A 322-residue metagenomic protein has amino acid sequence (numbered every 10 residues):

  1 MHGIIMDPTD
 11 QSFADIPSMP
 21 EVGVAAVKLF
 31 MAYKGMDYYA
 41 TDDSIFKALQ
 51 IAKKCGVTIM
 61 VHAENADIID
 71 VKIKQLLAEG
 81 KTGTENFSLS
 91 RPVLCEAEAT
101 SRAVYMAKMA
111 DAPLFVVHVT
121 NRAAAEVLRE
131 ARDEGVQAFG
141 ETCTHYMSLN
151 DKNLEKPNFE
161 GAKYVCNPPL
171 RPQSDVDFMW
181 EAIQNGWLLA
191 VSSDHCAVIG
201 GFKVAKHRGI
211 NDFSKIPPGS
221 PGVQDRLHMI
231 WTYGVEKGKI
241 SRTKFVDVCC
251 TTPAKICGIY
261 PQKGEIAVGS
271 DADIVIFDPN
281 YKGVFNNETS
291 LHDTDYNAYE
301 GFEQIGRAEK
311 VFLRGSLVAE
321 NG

Functional and structural regions predicted by a protein language model:
M1-H2: A glycine-rich helix N-cap at a beta->alpha junction
Q11-V191, N211: Histidine/acidic residue-rich metal-binding segments in metalloenzymes
G35-M36, G200, V284: Short glycine-rich, flexible loops that bind phosphorylated cofactors or substrates
D70, E126, G201-K203, N286-N287: Short glycine-/acidic-enriched loop or helix-start segments at secondary-structure transitions that form or flank
G83-D111, G161-Y164, N185, L189-A190 (+1 more regions): His/Asp/Glu-enriched, well-ordered alpha-helical/loop segment that forms or immediately abuts the divalent-metal
N121, H145, C196-V198, P279-K282 (+1 more regions): Short, glycine-/Ser/Thr-/acidic-enriched flexible segments
V204-K215, V268-G322: C-terminal cap of metal-dependent C-N hydrolases
